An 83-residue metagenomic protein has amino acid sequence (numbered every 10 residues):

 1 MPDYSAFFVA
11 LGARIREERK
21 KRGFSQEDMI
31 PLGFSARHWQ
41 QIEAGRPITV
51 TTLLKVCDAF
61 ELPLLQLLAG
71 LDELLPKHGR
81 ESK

Functional and structural regions predicted by a protein language model:
M1-A6, L68-K83: Short, charged recognition helix plus adjacent turn of helix-turn-helix-like nucleic-acid-binding domains
M1-K21: A short, Lys/Arg-rich alpha-helix, primarily the initiator
A13, E17, P31, Q41 (+1 more regions): DNA-binding alpha-helical recognition surfaces that contact promoter or target DNA
I15, S25-Q26, V50-L53: Helix-turn-helix DNA-binding elements, focusing on the entry/boundary residues of the two helices that contact DNA
R22-Q41: Short alpha-helical DNA-recognition segment
H38-Q41, T52-L53, Q66: Residue-level recognition of specific faces of alpha-helices
G45-D58: Short, basic-rich loop-to-helix N-cap that marks the start of a DNA-contacting helix
